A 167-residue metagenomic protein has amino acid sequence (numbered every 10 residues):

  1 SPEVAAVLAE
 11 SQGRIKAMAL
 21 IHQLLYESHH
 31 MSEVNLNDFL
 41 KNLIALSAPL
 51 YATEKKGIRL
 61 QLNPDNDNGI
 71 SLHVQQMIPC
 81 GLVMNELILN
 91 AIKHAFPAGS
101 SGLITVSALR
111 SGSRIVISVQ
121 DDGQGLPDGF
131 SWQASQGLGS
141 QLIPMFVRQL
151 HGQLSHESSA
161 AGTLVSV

Functional and structural regions predicted by a protein language model:
S1-K16, L20-D38: Histidine phosphotransfer helical core of two-component systems
I21, L25, N42-G57, L142: Conserved short alpha-helical segment within the C-terminal cytosolic histidine kinase catalytic core
M31-V34, A52-I88, I92-L103: Conserved short strand/loop->alpha-helix "switch" segment adjacent to the catalytic nucleotide/phosphoryl-transfer site
S101-S113: Short beta-strand/loop element within the Bergerat-fold HATPase_c
I104, T163-V167: Hydrophobic core positions in the C-terminal catalytic ATP-binding module
I115-S140: Glycine-rich/acidic phosphate-handling loop/turn and adjacent ATP-lid/helix of nucleotide-binding kinase/ATPase domains
H151-S159: Glycine-rich ATP-binding loops of the HATPase_c
